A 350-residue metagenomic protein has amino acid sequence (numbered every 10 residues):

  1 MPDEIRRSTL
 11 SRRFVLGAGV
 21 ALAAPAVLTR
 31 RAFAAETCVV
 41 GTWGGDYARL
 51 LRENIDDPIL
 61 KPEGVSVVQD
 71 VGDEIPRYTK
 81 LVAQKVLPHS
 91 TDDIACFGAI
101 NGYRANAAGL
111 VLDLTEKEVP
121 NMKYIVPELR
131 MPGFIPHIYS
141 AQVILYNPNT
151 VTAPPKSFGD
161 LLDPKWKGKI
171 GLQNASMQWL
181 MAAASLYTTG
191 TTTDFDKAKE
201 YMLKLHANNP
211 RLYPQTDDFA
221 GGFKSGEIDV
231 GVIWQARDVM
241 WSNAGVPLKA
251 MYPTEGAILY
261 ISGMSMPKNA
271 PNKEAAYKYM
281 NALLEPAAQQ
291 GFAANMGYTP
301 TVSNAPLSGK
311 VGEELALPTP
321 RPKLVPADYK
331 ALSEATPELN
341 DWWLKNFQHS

Functional and structural regions predicted by a protein language model:
M1-L10, A18-A24: N-terminal secretory signal peptides
A35-G102: Early extracytoplasmic/lumenal segment of secretory-pathway proteins
G45-R52, I75, S90-E227: Extracytoplasmic ligand-binding site segments that recognize negatively charged/polar headgroups
G102-N106, K224, D229-P247: A ligand-binding cleft/hinge motif common to bilobed small-molecule-binding domains
Y124, Y139-S140, E200-L205, A244-K268: Periplasmic-binding protein-like
V143-T150, S185-T188, I261-N272, M280 (+1 more regions): A bilobed periplasmic-binding-protein/Venus flytrap-type ligand-binding module shared by bacterial periplasmic
P267-A327: Mature extracytoplasmic/periplasmic domains
K310-S350: Extracellular/periplasmic bilobal clamshell ligand-binding domains
